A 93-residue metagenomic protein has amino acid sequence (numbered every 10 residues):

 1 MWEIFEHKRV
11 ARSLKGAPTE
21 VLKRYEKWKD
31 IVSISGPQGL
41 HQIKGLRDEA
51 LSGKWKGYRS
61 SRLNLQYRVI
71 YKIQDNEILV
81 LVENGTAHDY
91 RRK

Functional and structural regions predicted by a protein language model:
M1, A11-G16, E20-L22, S61-K93: Enriched for short, Lys/Arg-rich terminal
M1-H7, R12, Q38, S52-G53: Basic nucleic-acid-binding interfaces
H7, E49, A87-H88: Histidine-centered active-site/metal-ligand motif
R9-I43: N-terminal first-folded block
K27, V32, A50, R62-L65 (+1 more regions): Sequence-pattern detector for short linear motifs and compositional/periodic biases rather than a specific fold
I34-S61: A short, surface-exposed loop/turn module that caps and links secondary-structure elements
